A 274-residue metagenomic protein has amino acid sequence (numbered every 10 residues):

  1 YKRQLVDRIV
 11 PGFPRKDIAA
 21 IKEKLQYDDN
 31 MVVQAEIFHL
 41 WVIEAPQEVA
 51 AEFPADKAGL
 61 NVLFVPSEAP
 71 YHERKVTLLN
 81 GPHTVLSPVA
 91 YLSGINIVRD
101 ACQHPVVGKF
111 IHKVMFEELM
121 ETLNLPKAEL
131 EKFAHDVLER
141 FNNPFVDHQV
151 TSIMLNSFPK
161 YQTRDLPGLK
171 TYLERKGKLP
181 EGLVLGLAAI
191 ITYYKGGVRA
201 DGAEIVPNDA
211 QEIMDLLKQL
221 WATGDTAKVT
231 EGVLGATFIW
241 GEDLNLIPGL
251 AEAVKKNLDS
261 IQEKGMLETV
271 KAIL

Functional and structural regions predicted by a protein language model:
K2-L274: Substrate/ligand-engaging "lid" and interaction regions
